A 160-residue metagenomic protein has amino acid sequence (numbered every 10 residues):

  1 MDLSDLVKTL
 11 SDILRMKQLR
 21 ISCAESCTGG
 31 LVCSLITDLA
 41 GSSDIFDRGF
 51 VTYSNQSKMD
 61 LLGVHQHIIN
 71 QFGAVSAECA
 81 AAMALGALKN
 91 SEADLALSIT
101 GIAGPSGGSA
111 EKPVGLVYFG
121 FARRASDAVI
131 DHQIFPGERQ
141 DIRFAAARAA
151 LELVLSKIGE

Functional and structural regions predicted by a protein language model:
M1-E160: Short alpha-helical segments enriched in small residues
